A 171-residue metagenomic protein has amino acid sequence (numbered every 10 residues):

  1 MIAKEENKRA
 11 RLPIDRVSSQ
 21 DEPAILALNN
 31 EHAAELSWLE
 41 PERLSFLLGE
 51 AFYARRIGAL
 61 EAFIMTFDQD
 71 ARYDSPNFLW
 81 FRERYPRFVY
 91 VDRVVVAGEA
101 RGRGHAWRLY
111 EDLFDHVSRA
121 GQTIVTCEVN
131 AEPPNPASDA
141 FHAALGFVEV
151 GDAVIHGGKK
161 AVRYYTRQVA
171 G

Functional and structural regions predicted by a protein language model:
I2-E40, G58-E61: Short amphipathic alpha-helix that is part of the acyltransferase structural core
A51-D68: Conserved beta-hairpin
M65-R93: Conserved acyl-donor/pantetheine-binding loop and adjacent beta-alpha core of acyl/acetyltransferases and related
E83, D152-G171: C-terminal "cap" of GNAT-fold acetyltransferases
D92-G102, N130-A131: A short, internal acetyl-CoA/4′-phosphopantetheine-binding micro-motif in the GNAT/acyltransferase core
V96, G102-D115, A144: Conserved acetyl-CoA-binding loop-helix of GNAT-fold acetyltransferases
V117-E132: Conserved GNAT acetyl-CoA-binding A-motif
A131-G151: Conserved active-site alpha-helix within GNAT-family acetyltransferase domains
